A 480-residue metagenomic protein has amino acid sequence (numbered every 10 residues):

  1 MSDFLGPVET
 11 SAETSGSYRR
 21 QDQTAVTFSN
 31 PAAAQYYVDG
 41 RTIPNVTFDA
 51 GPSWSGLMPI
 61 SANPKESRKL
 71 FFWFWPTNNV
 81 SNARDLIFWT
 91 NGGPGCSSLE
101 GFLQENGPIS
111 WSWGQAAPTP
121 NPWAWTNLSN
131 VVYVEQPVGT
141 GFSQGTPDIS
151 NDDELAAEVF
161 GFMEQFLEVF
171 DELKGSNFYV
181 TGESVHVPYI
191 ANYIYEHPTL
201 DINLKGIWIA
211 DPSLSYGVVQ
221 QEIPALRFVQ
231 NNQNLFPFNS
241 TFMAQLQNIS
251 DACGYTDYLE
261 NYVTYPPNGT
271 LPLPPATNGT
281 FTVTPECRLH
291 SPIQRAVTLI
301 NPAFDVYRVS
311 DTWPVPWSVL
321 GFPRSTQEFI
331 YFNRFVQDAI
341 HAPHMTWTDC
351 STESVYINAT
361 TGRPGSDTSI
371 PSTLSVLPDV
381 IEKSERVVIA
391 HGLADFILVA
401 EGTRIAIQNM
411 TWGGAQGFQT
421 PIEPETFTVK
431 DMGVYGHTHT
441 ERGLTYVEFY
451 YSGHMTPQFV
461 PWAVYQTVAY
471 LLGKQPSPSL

Functional and structural regions predicted by a protein language model:
M1-I43, T90, P94-I109, G114 (+7 more regions): Accessory cap/linker subdomain of secreted extracellular hydrolases
D39-F74: N-terminal cap/lid segment of alpha/beta-hydrolase-fold proteins
S67-E154, E168, I190, I405-Q408: N-terminal cap/lid subdomain of alpha/beta-hydrolase-fold enzymes
D171-V185: Alpha/beta-hydrolase fold nucleophile elbow
N177-T181, A210, A390: Short beta-strand immediately N-terminal to the catalytic nucleophile in serine-hydrolase-like folds
V187-P198, I207: Short glycine-enriched nucleophile-adjacent loop and the immediately C-terminal alpha-helix near the catalytic center
M345-I357, I407-T445: Catalytic lobes of large eukaryotic enzymes
G453-F459: Catalytic histidine-centered segment of alpha/beta-hydrolase-like enzymes
